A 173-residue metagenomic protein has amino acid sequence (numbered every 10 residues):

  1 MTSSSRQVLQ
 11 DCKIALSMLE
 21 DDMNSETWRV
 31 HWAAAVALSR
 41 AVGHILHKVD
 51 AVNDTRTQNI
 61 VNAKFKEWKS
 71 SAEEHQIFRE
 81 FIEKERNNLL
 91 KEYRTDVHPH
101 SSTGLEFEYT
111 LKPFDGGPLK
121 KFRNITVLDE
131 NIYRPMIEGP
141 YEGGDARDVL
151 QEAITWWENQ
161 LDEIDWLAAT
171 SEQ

Functional and structural regions predicted by a protein language model:
M1-A33, A37, V52-Q173: Acidic, Ser/Thr/Gly/Pro-rich intrinsically disordered interaction regions
V49: Short, Lys/Arg-rich flexible segments
